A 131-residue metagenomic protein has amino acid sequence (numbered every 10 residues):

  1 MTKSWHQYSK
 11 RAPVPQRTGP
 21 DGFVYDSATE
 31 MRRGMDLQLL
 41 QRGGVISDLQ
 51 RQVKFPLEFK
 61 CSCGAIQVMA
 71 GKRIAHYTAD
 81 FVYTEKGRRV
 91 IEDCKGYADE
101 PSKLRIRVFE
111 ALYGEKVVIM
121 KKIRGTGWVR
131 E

Functional and structural regions predicted by a protein language model:
M1-E131: Electrostatic, structured charged patches in enzyme active sites and in nucleic-acid/phosphate-binding
